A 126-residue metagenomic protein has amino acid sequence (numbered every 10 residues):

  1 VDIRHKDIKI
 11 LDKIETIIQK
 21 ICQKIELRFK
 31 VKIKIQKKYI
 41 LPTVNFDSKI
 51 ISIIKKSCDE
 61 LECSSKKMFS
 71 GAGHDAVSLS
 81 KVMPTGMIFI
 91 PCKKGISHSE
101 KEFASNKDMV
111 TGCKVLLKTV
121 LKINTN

Functional and structural regions predicted by a protein language model:
V1-R4, I33-Q36, K93-E100: A short small-residue
D2-K34: A glycine- and small/hydrophobic-rich beta-loop-beta segment that serves as a flexible "lid/hinge" or phosphate-binding
R4, I21-R28, S57-L61, T119-N126: Change "in soluble alpha/beta enzymes" to "in soluble alpha/beta proteins
R4-I8, I40, V44, E102-N106: Active-site oxyanion-binding pockets that recognize sulfate/phosphate
K9, E15-K20, I90-N126: His/Asp/Glu-rich mid-to-C-terminal helical/loop segments that flank catalytic regions of hydrolases
I10, I14-I21, F46-S57, D75 (+3 more regions): General structural feature for long, well-ordered alpha-helical segments within catalytic domains of soluble enzymes
K32, Q36-P91: Active-site-adjacent substrate-binding region of metalloamidase/peptidase-like peptide-processing proteins
